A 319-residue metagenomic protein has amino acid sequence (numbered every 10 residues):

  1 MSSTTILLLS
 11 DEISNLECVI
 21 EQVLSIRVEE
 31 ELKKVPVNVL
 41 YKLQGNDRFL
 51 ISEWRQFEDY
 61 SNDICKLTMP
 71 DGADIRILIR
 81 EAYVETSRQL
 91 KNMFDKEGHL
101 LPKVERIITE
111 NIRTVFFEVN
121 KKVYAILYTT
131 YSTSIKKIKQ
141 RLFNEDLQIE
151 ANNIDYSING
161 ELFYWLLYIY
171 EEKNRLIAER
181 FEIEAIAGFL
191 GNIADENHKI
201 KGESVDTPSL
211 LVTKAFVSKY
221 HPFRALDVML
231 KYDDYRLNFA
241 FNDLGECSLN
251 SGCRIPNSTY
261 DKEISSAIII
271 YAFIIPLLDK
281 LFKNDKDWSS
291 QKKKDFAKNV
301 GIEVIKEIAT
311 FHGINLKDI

Functional and structural regions predicted by a protein language model:
M1-I319: Intrinsically disordered, low-complexity, charge-rich terminal extensions of nucleic-acid-associated complexes
